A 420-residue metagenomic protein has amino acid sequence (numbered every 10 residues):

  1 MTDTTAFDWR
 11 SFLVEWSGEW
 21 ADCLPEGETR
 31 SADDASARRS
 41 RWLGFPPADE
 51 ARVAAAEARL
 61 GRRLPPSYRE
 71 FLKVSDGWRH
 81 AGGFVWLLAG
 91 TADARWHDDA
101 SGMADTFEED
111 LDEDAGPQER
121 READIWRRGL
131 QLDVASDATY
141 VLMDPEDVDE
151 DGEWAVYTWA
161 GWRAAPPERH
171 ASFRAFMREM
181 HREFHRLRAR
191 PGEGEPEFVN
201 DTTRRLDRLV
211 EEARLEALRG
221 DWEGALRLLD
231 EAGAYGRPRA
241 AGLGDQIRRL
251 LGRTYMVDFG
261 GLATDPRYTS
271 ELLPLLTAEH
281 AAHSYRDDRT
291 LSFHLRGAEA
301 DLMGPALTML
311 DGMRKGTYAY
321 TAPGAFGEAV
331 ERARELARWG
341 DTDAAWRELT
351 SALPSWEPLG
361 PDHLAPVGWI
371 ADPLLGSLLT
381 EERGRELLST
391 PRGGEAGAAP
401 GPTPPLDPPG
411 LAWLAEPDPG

Functional and structural regions predicted by a protein language model:
M1-S136, L206-E223, G233-L307, F326 (+2 more regions): A surface-exposed partner-binding patch
G44, N200-R204, P323-G324, A365: Short helix-capping and inter-helix turn/linker motifs at the boundaries of alpha-helical repeat units
L111, A115, E122-D124, P145-L187: A recognition module on extended beta-rich or small alphabeta surfaces enriched in W/G with H and D/E
S172-L229: Charged, amphipathic alpha-helical linkers/stalks
R182, R186, L218, E231-A234 (+6 more regions): Positions within ordered alpha-helical repeat solenoids
E223, D343, G376, E382-R385: Residue register within tetratricopeptide repeats
A278-S377, T390-D407: Alpha-helical protein-protein interaction modules
G410-G420: Long, low-complexity, intrinsically disordered segments
